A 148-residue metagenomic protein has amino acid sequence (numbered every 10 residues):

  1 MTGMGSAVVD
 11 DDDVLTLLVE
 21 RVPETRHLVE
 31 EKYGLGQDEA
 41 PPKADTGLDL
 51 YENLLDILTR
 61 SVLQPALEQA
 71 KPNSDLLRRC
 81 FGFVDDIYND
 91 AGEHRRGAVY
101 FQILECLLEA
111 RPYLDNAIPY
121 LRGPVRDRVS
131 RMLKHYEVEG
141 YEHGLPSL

Functional and structural regions predicted by a protein language model:
M1-E24, L50, L54-R79, D85-L148: Acidic, proline/glycine-rich low-complexity IDRs
L17, E24-D45: Functional cation/ligand-contacting sites centered on basic and imidazole/sulfhydryl donors
